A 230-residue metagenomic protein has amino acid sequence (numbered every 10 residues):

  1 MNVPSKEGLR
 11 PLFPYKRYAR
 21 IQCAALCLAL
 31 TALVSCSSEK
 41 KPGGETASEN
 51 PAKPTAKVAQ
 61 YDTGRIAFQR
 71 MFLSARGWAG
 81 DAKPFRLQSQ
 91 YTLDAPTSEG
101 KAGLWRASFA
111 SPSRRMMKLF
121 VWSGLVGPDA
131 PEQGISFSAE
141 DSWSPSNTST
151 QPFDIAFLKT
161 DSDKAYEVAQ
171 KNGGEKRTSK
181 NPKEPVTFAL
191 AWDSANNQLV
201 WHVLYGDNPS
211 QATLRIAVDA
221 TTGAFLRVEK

Functional and structural regions predicted by a protein language model:
M1, S5-K6, Y15, E39-K40 (+1 more regions): Generic cytosolic/nucleocytoplasmic N-terminal low-complexity/intrinsically disordered segments
N2-V34: Sec-dependent bacterial lipoprotein signal peptides
C36-K230: Long, terminal "pre-/pro-" and other extracytoplasmic accessory regions that lie outside the mature folded/catalytic
